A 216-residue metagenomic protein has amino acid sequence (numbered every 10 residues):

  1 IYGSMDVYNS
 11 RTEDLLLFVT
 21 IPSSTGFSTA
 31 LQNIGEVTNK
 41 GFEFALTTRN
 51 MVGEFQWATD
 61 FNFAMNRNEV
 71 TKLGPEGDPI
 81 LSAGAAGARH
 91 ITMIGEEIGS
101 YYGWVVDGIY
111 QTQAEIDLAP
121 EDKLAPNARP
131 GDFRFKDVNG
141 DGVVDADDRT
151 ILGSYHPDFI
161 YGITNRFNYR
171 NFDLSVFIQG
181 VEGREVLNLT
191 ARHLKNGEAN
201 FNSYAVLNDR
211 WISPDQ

Functional and structural regions predicted by a protein language model:
I1-V7, F42-N50, W57-M65, Y161-F167 (+1 more regions): Membrane-embedded beta-strands that build the outer-membrane beta-barrel scaffold
Y2-S4, E13-F18, L174-V176, E185-N188: Extended hydrophobic-aromatic, low-complexity segments
S4, Y8-V52, I91-I94, V105 (+1 more regions): Outer membrane beta-barrel strand-and-loop segments of large Gram-negative receptors, especially TonB-dependent
R11, M65-E69, E182-R184: Feature marks short, surface-exposed loop/turn motifs that line or immediately flank catalytic pockets and channel
L16-T20, T71-E76, L187-H193: Outer-membrane beta-barrel translocator domains and adjoining extracellular loop/strand segments of Gram-negative
Q32, M51-S154, K195, N202-Q216: Conserved small-residue
T38-K40, V144, S154-Y161: Short, glycine/acidic-rich beta->alpha junctions
Y102, Q113-A114, S175-F177, R184-V186: Short helix/loop capping segments that flank catalytic or ligand/cofactor-binding pockets
